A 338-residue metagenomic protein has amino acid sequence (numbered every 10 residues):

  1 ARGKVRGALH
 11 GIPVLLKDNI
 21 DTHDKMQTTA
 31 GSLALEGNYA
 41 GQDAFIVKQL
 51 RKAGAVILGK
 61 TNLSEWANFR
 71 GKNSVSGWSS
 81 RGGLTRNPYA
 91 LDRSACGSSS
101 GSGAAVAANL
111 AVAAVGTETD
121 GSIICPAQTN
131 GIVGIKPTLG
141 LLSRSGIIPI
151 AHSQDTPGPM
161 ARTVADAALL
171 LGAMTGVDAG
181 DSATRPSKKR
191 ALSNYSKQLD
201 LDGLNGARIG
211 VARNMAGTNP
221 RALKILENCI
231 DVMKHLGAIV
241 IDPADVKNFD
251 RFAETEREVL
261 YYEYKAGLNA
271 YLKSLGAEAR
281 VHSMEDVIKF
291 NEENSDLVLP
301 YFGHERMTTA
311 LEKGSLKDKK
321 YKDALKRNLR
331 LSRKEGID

Functional and structural regions predicted by a protein language model:
A1-D120, T138, P157, R162 (+2 more regions): Gly/Ser-rich catalytic/binding loops embedded in alpha/beta enzyme cores
R2, R51-K52, A107, G172-A179 (+4 more regions): Sec-exported extracytoplasmic/periplasmic mature domains
H10-A30, K197-A212, Y261-R333: Short helix-loop capping/hinge segments that flank enzyme active sites or metal/cofactor-binding pockets
T29, K72-S79, R251-G267: Charged, often glycine-rich, active-site loop that binds/positions anionic groups
A44, K48, K52, N87 (+8 more regions): Solvent-exposed, polar/charged alpha-helical surfaces in well-ordered, non-transmembrane soluble domains, broadly
L58, I239-A244: General small-molecule cofactor/ligand-binding pocket signal
V133-I225, K247-D250, E293: A short helix-breaking turn/cap at a secondary-structure junction
S182-K188, R208, P243-R257, E305-K322: Flexible, acidic loop-helix segments that line cofactor/substrate-binding pockets
